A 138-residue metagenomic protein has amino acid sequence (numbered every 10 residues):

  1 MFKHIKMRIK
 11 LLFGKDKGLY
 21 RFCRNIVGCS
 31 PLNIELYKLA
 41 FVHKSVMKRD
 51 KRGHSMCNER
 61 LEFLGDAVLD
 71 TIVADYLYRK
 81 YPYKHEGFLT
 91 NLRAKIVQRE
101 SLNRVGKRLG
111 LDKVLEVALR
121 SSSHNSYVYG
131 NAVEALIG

Functional and structural regions predicted by a protein language model:
F2-G138: RNase III-family endoribonuclease catalytic core
